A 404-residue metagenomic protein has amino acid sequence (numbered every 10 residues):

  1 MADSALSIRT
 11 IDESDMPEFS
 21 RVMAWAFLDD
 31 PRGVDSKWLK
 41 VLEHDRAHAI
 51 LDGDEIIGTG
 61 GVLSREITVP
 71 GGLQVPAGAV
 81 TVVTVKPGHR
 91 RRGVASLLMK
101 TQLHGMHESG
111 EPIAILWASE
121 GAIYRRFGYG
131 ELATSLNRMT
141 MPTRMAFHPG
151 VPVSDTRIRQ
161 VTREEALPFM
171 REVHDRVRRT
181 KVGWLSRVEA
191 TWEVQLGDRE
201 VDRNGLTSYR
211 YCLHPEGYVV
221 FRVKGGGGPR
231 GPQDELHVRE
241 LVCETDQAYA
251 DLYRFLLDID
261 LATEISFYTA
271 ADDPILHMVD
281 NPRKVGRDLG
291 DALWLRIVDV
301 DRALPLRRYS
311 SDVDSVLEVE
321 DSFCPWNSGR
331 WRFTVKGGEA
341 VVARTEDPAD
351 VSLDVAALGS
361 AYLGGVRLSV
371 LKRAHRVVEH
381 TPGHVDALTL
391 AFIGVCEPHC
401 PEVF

Functional and structural regions predicted by a protein language model:
M1-M16, P70, P149-F404: Intrinsically disordered, low-complexity, positively biased terminal segments
I8-E13, M23, H48, G93: Hydrophobic, small-residue-rich alpha-helical packing segments that form membrane-like cores
A24-P70, G183-R210: Active-site rim helix/loop that mediates acceptor-substrate recognition in acyltransferases
A49, E55-S64, A79, T84 (+1 more regions): Conserved beta-strand in the GNAT
V82-V85, R91-H104, D246-L257: Conserved acetyl-CoA-binding loop-helix of GNAT-fold acetyltransferases
H107-P112, W117-R138, D272-R287: Conserved active-site alpha-helix within GNAT-family acetyltransferase domains
N137-V151: Glycine-/small-residue-rich beta-strand-loop submotif within the FAD-binding core of flavoenzymes
